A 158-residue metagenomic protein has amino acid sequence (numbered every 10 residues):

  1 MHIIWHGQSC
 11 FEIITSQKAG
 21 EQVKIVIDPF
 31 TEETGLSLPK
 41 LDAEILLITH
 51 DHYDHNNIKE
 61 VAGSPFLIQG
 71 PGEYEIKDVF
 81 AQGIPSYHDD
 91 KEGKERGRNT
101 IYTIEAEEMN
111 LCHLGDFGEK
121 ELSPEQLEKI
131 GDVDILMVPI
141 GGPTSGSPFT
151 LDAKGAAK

Functional and structural regions predicted by a protein language model:
M1-I45, Y53, S64-I135, I140-K154: Core dinuclear metal-dependent hydrolase active-site scaffold
H50: Conserved G/P- and acidic residue-centered "switch" motifs that form tight phosphate/ATP-binding loops in soluble
N57-A62: Metal-dependent catalytic neighborhoods of phosphoester/phosphodiester hydrolases
A156-K158: Feature captures the catalytic cores and cofactor-binding loops of soluble hydro-lyases/lyases that act on carboxylate
